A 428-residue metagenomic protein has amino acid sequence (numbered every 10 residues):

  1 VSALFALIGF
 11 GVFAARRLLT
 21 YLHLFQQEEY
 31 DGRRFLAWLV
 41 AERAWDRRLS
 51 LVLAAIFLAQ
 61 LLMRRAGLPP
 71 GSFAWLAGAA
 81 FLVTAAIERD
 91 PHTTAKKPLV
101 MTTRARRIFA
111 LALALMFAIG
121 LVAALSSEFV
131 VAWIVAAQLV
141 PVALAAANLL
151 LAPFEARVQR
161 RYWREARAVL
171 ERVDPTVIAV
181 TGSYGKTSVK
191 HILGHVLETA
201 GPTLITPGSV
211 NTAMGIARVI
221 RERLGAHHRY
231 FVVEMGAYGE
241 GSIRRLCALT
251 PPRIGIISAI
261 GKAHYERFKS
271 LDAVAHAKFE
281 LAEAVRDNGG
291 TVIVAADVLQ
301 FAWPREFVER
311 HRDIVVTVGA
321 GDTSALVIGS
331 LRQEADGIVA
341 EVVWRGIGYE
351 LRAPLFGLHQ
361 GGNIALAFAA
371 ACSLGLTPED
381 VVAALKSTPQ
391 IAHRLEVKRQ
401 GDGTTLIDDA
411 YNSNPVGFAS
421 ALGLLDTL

Functional and structural regions predicted by a protein language model:
S2-V292, A302-H311: Phosphate-binding loop of NTP-binding sites
L193, L197, I216-I220, I364-L374 (+2 more regions): Buried hydrophobic packing segments
G225-H227, L374, L428: Glycine-rich phosphate-binding loop signature in dinucleotide/nucleotide-binding domains
E240-S242, V327, H393, S420-G423: Glycine-rich, charged/polar anion/phosphate-binding loops that engage phosphate groups from diverse ligands
I257-T405: Acidic, Mg2+-coordinating active-site environments of NTP-dependent enzymes
V274, N412-L428: AMP-binding/adenylate-forming catalytic core of the ANL superfamily
